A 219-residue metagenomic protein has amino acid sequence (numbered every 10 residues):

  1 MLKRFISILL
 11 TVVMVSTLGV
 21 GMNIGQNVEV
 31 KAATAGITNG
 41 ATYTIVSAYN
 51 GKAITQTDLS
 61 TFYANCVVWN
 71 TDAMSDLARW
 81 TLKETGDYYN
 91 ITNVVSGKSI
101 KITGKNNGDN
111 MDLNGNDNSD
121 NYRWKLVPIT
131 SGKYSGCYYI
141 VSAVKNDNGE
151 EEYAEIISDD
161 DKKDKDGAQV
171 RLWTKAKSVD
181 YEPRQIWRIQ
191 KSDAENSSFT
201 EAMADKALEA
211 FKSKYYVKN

Functional and structural regions predicted by a protein language model:
M1-L9: Positively charged n-region of N-terminal signal peptides that target proteins for export
R4, N23-G25, K206: Absolute N-terminal positional cue centered near the fourth residue
I8-L18: Gram-negative bacterial Sec-dependent N-terminal signal peptides
S16-A35: Sec-dependent signal peptide cleavage junction
A33-N219: Lectin-like carbohydrate-binding module/patch detector with strong preference for beta-trefoil
